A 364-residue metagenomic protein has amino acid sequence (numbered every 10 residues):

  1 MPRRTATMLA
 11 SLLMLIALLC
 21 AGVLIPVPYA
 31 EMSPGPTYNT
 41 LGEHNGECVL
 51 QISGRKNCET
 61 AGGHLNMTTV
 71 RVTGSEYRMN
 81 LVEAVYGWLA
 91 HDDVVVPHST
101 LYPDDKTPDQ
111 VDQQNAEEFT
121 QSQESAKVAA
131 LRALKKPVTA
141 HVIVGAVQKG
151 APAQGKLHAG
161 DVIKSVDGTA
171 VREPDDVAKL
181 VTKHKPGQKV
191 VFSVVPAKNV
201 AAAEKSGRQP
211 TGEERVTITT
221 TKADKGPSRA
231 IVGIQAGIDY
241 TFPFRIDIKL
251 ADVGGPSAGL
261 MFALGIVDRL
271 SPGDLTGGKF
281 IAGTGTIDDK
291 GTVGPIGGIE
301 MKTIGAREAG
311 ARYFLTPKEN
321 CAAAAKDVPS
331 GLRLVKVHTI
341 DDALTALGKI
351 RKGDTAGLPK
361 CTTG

Functional and structural regions predicted by a protein language model:
A6-I25: Hydrophobic membrane-insertion alpha-helices, especially the h-region of bacterial N-terminal signal peptides
E31-T60, T68-G74, V94-Q148, D224-G283: PDZ/PDZ-like peptide-tail recognition elements
L131, A153, G160-I163, F192 (+5 more regions): Terminal peptide-recognition signature
A146-G155, L250-M261, I287, G291-M301: Gly/Ser-rich catalytic serine loop of serine hydrolases
A153-D175, V195, T303, G310-T316: Conserved PDZ fold ligand-binding element
K179-A236, K326-K352, G357-T363: PDZ-domain C-terminal substructure recognizer with occasional recognition of PDZ-binding tails
R269, D289-F314: Glycine- and Gly-Pro-enriched alpha-helical subdomains that act as flexible, kink-prone "lid/hinge" or packing modules
T316-D327: Short, glycine/polar-rich helix-capping loops at beta-to-alpha or helix-loop-helix junctions that flank or form
